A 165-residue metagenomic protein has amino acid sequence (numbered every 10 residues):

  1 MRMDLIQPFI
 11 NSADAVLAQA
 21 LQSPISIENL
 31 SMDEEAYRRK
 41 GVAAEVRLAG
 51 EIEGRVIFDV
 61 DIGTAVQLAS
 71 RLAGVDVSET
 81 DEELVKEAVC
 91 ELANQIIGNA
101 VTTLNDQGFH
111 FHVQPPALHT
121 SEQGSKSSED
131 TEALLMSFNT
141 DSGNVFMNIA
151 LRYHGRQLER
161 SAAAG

Functional and structural regions predicted by a protein language model:
M1-G165: N-terminal auxiliary interaction/assembly segments of multi-subunit proteins
